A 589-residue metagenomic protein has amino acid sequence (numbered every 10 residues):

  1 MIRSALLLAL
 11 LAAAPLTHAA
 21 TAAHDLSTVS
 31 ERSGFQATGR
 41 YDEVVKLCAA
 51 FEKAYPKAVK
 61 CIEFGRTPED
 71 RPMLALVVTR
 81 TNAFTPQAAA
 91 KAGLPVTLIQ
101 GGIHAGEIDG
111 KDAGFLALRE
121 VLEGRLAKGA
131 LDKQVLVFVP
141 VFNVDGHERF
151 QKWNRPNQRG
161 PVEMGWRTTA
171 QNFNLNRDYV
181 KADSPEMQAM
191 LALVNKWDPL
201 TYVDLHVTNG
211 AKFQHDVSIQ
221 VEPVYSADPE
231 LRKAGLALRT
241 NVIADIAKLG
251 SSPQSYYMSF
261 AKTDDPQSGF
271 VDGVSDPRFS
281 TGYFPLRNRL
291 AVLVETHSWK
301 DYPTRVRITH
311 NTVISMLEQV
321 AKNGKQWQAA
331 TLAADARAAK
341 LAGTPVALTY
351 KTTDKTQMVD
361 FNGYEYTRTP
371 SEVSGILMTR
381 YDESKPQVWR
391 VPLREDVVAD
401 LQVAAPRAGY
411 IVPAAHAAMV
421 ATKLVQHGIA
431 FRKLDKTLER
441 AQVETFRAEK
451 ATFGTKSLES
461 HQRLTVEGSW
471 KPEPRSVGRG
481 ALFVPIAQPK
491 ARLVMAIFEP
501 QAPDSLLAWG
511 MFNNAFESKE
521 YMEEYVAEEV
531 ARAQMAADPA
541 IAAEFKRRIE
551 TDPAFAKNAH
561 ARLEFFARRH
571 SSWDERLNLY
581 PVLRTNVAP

Functional and structural regions predicted by a protein language model:
M1-L8: Sec-dependent signal peptide recognition, specifically the positively charged N-region followed immediately by
I2, A20-P589: Structured catalytic-domain cores with a bias toward divalent-metal coordination
